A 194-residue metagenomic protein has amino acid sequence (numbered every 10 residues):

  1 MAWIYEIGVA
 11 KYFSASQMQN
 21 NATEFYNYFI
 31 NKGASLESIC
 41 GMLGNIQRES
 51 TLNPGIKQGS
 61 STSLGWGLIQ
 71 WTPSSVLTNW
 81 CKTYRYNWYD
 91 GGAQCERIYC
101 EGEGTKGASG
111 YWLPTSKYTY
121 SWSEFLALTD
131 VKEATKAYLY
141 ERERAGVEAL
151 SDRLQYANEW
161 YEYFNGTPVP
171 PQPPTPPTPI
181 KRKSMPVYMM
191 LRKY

Functional and structural regions predicted by a protein language model:
M1-L36, E133, E148-K181: Intrinsically disordered, low-complexity, Pro/Ser/Thr/Asn/Gly/Ala-rich spacer/linker segments adjacent to signal
W3-N27, Q47-D130: Peptidoglycan-targeting cell-wall enzymes and recognition modules
Y28-S35, N45-E49, R97-W112, A137 (+2 more regions): Structured segments of extracytoplasmic/periplasmic soluble domains in secreted or envelope-associated proteins
L36-L43, D130-K136: Alpha-helical scaffolds flanking conserved acidic
G55, A145-E148: A generic structural signal for short coil/turn motifs at secondary-structure boundaries
S121-K132, A137, E141-R142, A149-Y156: Extracytoplasmic mature domains of secreted/periplasmic and thylakoid-lumen proteins
P174-Y194: Enriched but not universal
